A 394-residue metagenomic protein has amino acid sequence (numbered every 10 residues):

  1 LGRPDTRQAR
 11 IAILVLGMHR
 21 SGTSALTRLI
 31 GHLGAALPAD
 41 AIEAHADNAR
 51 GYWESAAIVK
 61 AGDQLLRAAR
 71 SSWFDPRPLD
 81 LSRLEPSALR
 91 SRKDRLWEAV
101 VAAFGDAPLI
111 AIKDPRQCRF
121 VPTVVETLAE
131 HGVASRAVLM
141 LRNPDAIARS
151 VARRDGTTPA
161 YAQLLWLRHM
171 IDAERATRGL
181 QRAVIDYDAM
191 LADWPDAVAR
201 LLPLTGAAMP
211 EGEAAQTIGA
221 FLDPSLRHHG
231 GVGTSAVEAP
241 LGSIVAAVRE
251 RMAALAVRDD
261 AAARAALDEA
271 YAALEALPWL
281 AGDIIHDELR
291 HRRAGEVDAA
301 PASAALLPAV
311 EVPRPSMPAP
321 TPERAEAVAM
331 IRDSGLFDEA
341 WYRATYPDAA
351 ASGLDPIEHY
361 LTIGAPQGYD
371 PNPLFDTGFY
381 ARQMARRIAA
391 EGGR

Functional and structural regions predicted by a protein language model:
L1-D94, T217, P308, P313-R314: PAPS-dependent sulfotransferase catalytic core
L1-Q8, E174, P203-R314: PAPS-dependent sulfotransferases, especially Golgi type II membrane carbohydrate sulfotransferases
G22-T23, I30, V124, N143 (+5 more regions): Generic structural signal for small/hydrophobic residues in well-ordered secondary structure, especially within
L37-P38, S135, M209, D338 (+2 more regions): Residue-level detector of short coil/turn "hinge" positions at structural boundaries
A39-I42, A162, G206-T217, D348-E358 (+1 more regions): Short, surface-exposed acidic
A61-L66, G156-L165, G231-P240: A polyampholytic, Gly/Pro-enriched intrinsically disordered region
S71, K93-G212: PAPS-dependent sulfotransferase catalytic domain
A304-R394: Charge-rich, low-complexity intrinsically disordered regions
